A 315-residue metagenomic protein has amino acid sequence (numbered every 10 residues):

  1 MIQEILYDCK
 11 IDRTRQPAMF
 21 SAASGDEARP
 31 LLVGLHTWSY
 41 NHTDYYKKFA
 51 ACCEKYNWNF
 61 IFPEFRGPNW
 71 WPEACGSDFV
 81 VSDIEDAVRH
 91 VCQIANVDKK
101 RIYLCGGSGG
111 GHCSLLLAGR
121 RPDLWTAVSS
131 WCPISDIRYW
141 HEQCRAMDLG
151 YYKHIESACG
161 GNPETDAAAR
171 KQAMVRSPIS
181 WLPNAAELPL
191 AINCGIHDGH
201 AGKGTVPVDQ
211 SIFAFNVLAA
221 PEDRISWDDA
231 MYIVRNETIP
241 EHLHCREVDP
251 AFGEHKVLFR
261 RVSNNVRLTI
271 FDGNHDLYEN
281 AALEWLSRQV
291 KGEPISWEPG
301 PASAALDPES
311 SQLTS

Functional and structural regions predicted by a protein language model:
M1-G25: N-terminal cap/lid segment of alpha/beta-hydrolase-fold proteins
D26-R29, G34-E73, I137-R138, H200-G202: Short substrate-entry loop that stabilizes the transition state in hydrolases
Y40, C92-I94, K100-L149: Primarily recognizes the serine-hydrolase "nucleophile elbow" in alpha/beta-hydrolase and SGNH/GDSL folds
D44, T126-A127, P133-I134, R138-N184 (+1 more regions): Mobile cap/lid helix-loop segments that gate and shape the active-site cleft of serine hydrolases
C75-A95: Alpha/beta-hydrolase active-site loop
P163, I196-N264: Active-site-adjacent alpha-helix of alpha/beta-hydrolase-fold enzymes
I192-C194: Short beta-strand/loop motif that positions the catalytic acidic residue of the alpha/beta-hydrolase fold
R260-L313: Catalytic active-site module of serine/aspartate enzymes centered on a nucleophile-bearing elbow/loop
